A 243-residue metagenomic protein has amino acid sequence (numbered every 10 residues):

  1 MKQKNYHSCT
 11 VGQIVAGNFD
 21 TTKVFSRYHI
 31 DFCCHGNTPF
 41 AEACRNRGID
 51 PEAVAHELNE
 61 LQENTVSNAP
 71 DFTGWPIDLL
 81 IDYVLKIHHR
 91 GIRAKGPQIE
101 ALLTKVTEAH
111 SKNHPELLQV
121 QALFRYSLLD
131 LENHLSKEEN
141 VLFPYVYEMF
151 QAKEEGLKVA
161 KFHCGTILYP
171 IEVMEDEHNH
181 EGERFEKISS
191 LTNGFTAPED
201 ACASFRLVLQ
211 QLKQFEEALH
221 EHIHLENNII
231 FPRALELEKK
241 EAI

Functional and structural regions predicted by a protein language model:
M1-I243: Small-residue-biased structural context
